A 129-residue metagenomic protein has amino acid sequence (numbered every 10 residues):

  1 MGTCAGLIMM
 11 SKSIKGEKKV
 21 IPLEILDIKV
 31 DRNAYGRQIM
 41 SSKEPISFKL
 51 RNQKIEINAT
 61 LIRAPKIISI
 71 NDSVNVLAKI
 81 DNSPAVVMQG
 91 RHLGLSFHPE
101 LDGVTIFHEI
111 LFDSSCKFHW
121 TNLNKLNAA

Functional and structural regions predicted by a protein language model:
M1-S47: Cysteine-nucleophile active-site neighborhood
R32-M40, P45-A129: Amide-donor transfer/coupling interface in amidating biosynthetic enzymes
